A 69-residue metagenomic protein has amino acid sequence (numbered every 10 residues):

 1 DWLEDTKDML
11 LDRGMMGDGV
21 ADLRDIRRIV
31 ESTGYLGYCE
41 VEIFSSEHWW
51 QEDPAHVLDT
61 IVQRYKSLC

Functional and structural regions predicted by a protein language model:
D1-C69: Histidine-acidic metal/acid-base catalytic patches
